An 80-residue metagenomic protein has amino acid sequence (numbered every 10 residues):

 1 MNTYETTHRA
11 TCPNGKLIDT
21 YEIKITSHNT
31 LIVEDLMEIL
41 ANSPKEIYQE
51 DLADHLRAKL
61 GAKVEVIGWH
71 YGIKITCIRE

Functional and structural regions predicted by a protein language model:
M1-E80: N-terminal intrinsically disordered, cationic/polar leader segments that include organellar targeting peptides
